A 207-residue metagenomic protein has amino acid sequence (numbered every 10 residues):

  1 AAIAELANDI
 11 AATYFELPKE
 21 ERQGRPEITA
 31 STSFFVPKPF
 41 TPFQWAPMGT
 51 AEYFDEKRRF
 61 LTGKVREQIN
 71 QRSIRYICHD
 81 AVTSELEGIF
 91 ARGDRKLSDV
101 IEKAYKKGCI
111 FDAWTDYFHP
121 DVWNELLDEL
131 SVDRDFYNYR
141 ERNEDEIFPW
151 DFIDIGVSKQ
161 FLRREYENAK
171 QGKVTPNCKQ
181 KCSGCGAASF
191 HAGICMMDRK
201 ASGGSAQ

Functional and structural regions predicted by a protein language model:
A1, P26-F35, M48-G49, S73-D80: Core AdoMet radical
A1-A4, G24-T29, D55, R59 (+2 more regions): Conserved structured core elements
A1-Q23, F40-D55: Conserved non-cysteine loop/helix-boundary elements of the Radical SAM core domain that shape
T13-L17, E21-Q23, F60-R75: A structural motif corresponding to the C-terminal end of an alpha-helix and its immediate exit/capping segment
T32-S33, F40, D145-W150: Generic secondary-structure boundary/loop-capping signal
S33, F43-G49, V100-Y105, C109: Class I S-adenosyl-L-methionine
K38-T41, E85-E87: Short catalytic/ligand-binding loop motif for oxyanion handling, primarily in non-cytosolic enzymes, centered on
R58, R66-Q207: Radical SAM enzyme core and accessory elements
